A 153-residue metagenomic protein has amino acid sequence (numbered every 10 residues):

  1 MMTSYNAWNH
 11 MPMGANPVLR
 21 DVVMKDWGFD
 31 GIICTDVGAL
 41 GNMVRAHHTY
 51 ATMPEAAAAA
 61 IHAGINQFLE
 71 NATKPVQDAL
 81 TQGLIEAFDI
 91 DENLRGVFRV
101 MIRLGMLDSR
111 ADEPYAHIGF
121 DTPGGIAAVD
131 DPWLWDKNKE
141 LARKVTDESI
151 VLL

Functional and structural regions predicted by a protein language model:
M1-P12: Short acidic, glycine-rich surface-loop motifs adjacent to enzyme active sites
M1-T3, G31-T35, Q67-L69: Hydrophobic faces of well-ordered beta-strands that scaffold small-molecule active sites in alpha/beta enzyme cores
Y5-A7, A39-G41, T73-K74: Active-site-proximal loop/turn and secondary-structure-junction residues that shape catalytic pockets, frequently
G14-A15, A51: Short, glycine/acidic-rich beta->alpha junctions
A15-T35: Alpha-helix-loop-beta-strand connector modules within alpha/beta enzyme cores
K25, R45-L153: Preference for extracellular/luminal or secreted protein segments
G31-V37, D89-L94: A generic structural motif
I32, N42-M43: Conserved active-site neighborhood of enzyme catalytic/cofactor-binding cores
